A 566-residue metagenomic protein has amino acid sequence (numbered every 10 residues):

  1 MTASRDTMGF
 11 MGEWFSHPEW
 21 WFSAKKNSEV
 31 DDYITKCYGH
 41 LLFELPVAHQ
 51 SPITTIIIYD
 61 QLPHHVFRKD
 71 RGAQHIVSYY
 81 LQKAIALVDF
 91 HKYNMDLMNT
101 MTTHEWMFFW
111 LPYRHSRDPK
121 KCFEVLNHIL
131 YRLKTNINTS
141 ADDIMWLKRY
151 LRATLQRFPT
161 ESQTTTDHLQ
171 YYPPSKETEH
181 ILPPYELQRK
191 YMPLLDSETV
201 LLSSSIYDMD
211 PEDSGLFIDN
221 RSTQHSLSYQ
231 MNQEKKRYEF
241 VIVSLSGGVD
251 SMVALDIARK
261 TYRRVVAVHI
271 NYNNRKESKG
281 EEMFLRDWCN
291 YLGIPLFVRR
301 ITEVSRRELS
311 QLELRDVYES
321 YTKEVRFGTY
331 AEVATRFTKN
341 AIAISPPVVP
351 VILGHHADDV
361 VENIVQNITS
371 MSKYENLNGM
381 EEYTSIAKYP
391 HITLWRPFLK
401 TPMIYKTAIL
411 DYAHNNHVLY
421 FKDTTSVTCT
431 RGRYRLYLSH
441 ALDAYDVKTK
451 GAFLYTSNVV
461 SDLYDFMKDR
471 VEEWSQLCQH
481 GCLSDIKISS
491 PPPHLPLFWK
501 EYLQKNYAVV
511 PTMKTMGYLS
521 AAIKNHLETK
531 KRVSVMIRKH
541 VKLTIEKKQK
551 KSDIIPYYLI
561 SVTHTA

Functional and structural regions predicted by a protein language model:
M1-P174: Intrinsically disordered, low-complexity activation-like regions
S51, T102-E105, A357, V427-Y434 (+1 more regions): Short, conserved alpha-helical segments within structured domains
Q61, F108, H128, R433-A441 (+2 more regions): A general alpha-helix detector
M101-W106, P402-Y405, S490-L495: Residues that cap or delimit alpha-helices
E177-K373, M403, T407: ATP-dependent adenylation/nucleotidyltransferase module used to activate substrates
N220-S246, T384-Y389, N458-A566: AMP-forming adenylation/ATP pyrophosphatase catalytic core
K323-T335, A441-D462: Short, basic, helix/turn surface patches
A343-G354, D359-T456: Catalytic subdomain that performs nucleotidyl-dependent activation
